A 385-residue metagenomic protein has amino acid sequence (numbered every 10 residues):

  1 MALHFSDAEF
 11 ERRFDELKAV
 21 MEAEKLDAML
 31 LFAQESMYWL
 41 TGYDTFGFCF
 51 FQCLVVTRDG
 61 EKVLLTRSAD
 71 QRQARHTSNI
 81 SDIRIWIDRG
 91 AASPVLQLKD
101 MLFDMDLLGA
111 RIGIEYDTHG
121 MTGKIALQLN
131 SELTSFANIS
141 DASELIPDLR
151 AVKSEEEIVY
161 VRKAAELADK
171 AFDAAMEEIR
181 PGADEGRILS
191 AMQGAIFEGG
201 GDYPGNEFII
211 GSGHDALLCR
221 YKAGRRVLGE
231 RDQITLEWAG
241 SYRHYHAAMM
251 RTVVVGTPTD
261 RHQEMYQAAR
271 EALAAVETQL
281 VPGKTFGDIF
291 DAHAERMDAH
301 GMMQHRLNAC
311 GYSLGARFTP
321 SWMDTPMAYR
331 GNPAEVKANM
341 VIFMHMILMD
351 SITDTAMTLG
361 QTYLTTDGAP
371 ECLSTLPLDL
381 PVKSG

Functional and structural regions predicted by a protein language model:
M1-G385: Active-site neighborhoods and metal-handling regions in enzymes and metal-associated proteins
